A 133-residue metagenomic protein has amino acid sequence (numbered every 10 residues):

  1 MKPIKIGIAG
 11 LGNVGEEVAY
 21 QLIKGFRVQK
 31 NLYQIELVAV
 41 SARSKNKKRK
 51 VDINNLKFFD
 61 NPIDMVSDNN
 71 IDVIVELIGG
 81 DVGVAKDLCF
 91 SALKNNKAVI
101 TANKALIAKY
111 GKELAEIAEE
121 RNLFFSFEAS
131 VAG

Functional and structural regions predicted by a protein language model:
I6-I8: Hydrophobic Val/Ile/Leu positions in short beta-strands of Rossmann-like dinucleotide-binding domains
L11: Glycine-rich Rossmann-fold phosphate-binding loop(s) that bind the pyrophosphate of adenine dinucleotide cofactors
G15-E16, A85: N-terminal Rossmann-fold NAD(P) dinucleotide-binding loop
G25-V51: NAD(P)-binding Rossmann-fold cofactor-contacting core
V38, L56, D72: Conserved acidic residues
N54-I63: Glycine-rich, highly charged phosphate/nucleotide-binding loops
P62-A102: Rossmann-fold NAD(P) dinucleotide-binding segment
V84-F90, K94, K104-A132: Rossmann-fold NAD(P)-binding glycine/threonine-rich loop
